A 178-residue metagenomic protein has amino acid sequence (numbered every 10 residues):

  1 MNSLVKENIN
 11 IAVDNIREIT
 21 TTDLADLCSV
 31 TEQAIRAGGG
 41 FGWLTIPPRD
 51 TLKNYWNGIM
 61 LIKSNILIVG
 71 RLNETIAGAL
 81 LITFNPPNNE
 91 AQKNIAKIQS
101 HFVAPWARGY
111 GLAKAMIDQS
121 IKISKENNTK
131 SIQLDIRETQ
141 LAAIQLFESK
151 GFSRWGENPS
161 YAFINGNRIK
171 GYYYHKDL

Functional and structural regions predicted by a protein language model:
M1-I9, G166-L178: Terminal substrate-recognition subdomain of acyl/acetyltransferases
K6-I9, D14, E18-A25, E32-W106 (+4 more regions): Acetyl-CoA-dependent GNAT
A104-W106, Y110, E138-T139: Active-site acidic-Proline motif in GNAT/NAT acetyltransferases
G111, N128, G151: Short glycine-rich hinge loops at helix-strand junctions in the catalytic core of two-component histidine kinases
I117, S124-I136: Conserved GNAT acetyl-CoA-binding A-motif
Q133-I136, I144, E148, S153-I169: Conserved catalytic-core motifs of GNAT/GCN5-like acyltransferases
